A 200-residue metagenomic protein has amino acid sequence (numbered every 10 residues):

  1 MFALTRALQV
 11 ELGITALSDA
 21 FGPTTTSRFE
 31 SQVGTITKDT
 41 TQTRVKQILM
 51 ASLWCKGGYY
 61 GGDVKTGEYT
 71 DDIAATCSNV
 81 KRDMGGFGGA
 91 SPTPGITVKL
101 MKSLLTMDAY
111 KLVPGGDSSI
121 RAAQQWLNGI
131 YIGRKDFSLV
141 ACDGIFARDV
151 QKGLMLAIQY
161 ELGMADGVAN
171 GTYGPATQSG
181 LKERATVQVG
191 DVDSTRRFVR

Functional and structural regions predicted by a protein language model:
M1-R200: Cell-envelope/ECM-targeting effectors and their regulatory/trafficking segments
